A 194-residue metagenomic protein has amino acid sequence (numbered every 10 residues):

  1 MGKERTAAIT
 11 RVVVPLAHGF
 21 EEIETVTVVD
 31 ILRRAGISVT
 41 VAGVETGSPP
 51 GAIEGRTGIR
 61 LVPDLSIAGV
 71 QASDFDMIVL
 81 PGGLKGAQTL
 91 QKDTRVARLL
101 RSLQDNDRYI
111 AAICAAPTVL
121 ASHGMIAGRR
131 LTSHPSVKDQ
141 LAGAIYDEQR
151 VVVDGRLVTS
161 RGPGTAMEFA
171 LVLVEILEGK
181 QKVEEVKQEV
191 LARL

Functional and structural regions predicted by a protein language model:
M1-R108, V119-G128, Q140-E148, R156-L194: Extended, subdomain-level signal for the structured scaffold at the beginning of enzyme domains
I113-C114: Short, thiol/selenol-centered motifs that function as redox-active sites or metal-ligating centers
L131: Anionic-ligand binding patches
P135-V137: Long, charge-patterned amphipathic alpha-helical coiled-coil/hairpin "stalk" segments used as oligomerization
V153: Cytochrome P450 catalytic-domain "roof"
